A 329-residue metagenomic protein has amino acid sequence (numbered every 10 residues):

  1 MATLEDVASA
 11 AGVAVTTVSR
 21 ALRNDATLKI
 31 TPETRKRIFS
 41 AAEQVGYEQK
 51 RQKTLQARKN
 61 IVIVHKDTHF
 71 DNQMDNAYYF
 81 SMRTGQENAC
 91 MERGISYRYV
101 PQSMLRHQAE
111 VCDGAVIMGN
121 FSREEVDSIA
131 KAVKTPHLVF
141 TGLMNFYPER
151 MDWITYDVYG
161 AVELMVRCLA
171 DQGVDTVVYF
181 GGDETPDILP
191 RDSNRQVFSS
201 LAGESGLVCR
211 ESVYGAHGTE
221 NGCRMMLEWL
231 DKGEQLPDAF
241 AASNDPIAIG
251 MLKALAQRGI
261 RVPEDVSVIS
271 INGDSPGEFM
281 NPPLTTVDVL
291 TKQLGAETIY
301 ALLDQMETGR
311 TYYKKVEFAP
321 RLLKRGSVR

Functional and structural regions predicted by a protein language model:
M1-Q56: N-terminal helix-turn-helix DNA-binding module of bacterial transcription factors
R58-R167, D171, L230-D231, Q235 (+1 more regions): Alpha-helical recognition/docking segments in bacterial nutrient-uptake and carbohydrate-utilization systems
Q86-P101, V178-Y179, R195, S199-E220: Short beta-strand elements in bilobed, periplasmic/extracellular small-molecule ligand-binding domains
W153-F180, T219-E228, V289-E307: Hydrophobic alpha-helical segments within soluble ligand-binding/sensing domains
E163-S205, S212, K314-S327: An alpha-beta-alpha
T176, C209-R210, V262-S267: Short acidic capping loops at alpha-helix termini that bridge into adjacent secondary structure
L227, D231-R329: Flexible loop/turn connectors
